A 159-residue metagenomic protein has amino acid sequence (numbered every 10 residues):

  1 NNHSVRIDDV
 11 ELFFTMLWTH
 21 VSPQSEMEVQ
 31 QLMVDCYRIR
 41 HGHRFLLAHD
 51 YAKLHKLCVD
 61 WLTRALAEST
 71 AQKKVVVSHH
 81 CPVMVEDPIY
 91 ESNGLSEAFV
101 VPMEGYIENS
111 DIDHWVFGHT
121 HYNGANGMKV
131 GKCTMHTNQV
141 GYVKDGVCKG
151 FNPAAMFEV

Functional and structural regions predicted by a protein language model:
N1-I7: Short acidic low-complexity segments
H3, M16-W18, H80, G118-H121 (+1 more regions): Active-site metal-binding loops of divalent metal-dependent hydrolases
R6, F13-M16, R40-L46, D50-L54 (+2 more regions): Noncatalytic linker/hinge segments flanking ATPase motor cores
R6, P88, N93-H114, H121-V159: Binuclear metal-dependent phosphoesterase catalytic core
D9, Q72-K74, D113: Conserved acidic residues
V10-T15, M135-T137: Short hydrophobic-aromatic micro-motifs
F13-V75, H80-Y90: Active-site-proximal loop/helix segment associated with metal-binding centers of metalloenzymes
S25, Y51-A65, G118-N138: A broadly tuned preference for mixed-charge, low-complexity surface segments
